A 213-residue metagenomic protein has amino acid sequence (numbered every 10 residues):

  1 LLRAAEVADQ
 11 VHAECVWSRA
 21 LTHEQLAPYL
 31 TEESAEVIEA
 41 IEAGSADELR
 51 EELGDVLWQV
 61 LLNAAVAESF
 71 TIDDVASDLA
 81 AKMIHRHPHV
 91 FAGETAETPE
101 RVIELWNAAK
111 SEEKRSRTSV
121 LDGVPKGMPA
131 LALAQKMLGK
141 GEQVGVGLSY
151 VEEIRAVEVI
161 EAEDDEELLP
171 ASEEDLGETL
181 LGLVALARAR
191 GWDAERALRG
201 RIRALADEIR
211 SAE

Functional and structural regions predicted by a protein language model:
L1-E52, W58-E213: Flexible "arm" and connector segments at domain edges
